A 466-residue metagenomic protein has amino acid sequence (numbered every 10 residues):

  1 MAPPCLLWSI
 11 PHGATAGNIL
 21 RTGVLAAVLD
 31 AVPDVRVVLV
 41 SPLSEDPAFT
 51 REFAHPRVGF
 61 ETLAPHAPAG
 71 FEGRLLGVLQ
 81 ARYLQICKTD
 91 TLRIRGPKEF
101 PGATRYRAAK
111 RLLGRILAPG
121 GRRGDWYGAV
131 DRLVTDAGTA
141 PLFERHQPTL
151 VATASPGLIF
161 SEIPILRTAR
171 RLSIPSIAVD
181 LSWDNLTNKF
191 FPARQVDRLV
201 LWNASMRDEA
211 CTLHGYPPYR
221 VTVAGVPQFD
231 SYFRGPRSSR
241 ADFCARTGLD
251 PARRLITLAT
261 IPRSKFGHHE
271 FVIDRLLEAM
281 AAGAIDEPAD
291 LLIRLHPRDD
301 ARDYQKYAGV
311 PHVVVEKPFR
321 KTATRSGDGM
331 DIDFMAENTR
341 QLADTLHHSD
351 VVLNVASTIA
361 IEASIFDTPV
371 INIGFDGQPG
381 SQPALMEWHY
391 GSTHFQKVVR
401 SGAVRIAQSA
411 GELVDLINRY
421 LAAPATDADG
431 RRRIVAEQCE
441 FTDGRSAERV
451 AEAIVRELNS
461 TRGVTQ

Functional and structural regions predicted by a protein language model:
M1-T15, P42-L43, L63-H66, V78-A81 (+2 more regions): Nucleotide-activated donor-dependent transferases that construct or modify glycoconjugates
S9, V38-A140, E144-R145: Conserved N-terminal ligand/cofactor-binding loop architecture of enzyme catalytic domains
G17-A26, D230-D331, A407, S446: Conserved catalytic-core segment of nucleotide-activated headgroup transferases in glycan assembly
R93-I94, A140-I159, S349-V355: Short N-terminal targeting/anchoring amphipathic segment
D131-R132, D180, Q195-V272, R294-A301 (+3 more regions): A nucleotide-sugar donor-handling region in carbohydrate enzymes
F143, R298-I361, F366: Donor nucleotide-activated moiety binding/catalytic core segment of transferases that use nucleotide-activated donors
A193-V196, Y216-P218, V223, T358-C439: Catalytic binding pocket for nucleotide-activated donors in carbohydrate/polymer assembly enzymes
D250, T260-F266, A289, S326-G329 (+2 more regions): C-terminal amphipathic helix plus adjacent low-complexity, charged tail appended to glycosyltransferase catalytic
